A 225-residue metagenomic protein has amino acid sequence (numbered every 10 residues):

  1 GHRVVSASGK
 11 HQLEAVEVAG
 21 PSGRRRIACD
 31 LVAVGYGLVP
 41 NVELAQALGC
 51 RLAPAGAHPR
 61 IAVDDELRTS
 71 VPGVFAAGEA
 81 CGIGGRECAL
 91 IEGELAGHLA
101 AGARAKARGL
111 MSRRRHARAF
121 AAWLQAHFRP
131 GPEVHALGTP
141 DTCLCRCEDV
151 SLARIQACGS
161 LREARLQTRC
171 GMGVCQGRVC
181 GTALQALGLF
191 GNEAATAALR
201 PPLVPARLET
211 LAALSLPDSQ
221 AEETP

Functional and structural regions predicted by a protein language model:
G1, K10, G35-L38, V71 (+4 more regions): Electropositive phosphate-/nucleotide-binding environments in soluble metabolic enzymes
G1-Q46, R51-A53: A Rossmann-like FAD-binding core segment of flavoenzymes
G1-S6, G82-E87, L99-A105: An anion/pyrophosphate-binding glycine-rich loop and adjacent beta-alpha core in soluble alpha-beta enzymes
V5-Q12, G49-F75, A126-Q156, S160: FAD-binding beta-loop-beta segment adjacent to the flavin cofactor pocket
L31-G84, E92, R115-A117: FAD-site-proximal beta/loop scaffold in flavoenzymes
E79-R86, R169-G177: Glycine-rich phosphate/pyrophosphate-binding beta-alpha loops
C88, L95-E163, G171, T182 (+1 more regions): Mid-to-C-terminal Rossmann-like scaffold of FAD/NAD(P)H-dependent oxidoreductases
G177-F190: Alpha-helical interaction/regulatory segments in DNA maintenance proteins
